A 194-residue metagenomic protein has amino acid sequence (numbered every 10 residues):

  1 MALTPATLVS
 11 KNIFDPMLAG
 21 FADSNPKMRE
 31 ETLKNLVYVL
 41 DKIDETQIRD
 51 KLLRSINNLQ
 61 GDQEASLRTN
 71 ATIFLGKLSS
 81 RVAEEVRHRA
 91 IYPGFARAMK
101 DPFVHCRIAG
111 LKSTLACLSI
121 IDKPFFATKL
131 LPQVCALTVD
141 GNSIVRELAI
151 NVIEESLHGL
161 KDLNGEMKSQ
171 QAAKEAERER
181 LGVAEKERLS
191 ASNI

Functional and structural regions predicted by a protein language model:
M1-T4, M17-F21, T32-I43, L59-Q60 (+5 more regions): Hydrophobic residues within the alpha-helices of tandem HEAT/HEAT-like
T7-F21, T46-Q60, E85-M99, P124-T138 (+1 more regions): HEAT/HEAT-like alpha-solenoid repeats
S24-N25, Q63-E64, P102-F103, G141-N142: Short inter-helical turns and helix N-cap capping residues of alpha-solenoid HEAT/ARM repeat scaffolds
P26, S55, A65, F74 (+1 more regions): Generic alpha-helical hydrophobic packing signal
E31, L53, Q63-E64, N70 (+1 more regions): WD40 beta-propeller repeat blades
E84, F103-G110, K123-A127, N142: Short amphipathic alpha-helix initiation/capping segments at coil-to-helix junctions
A136, S143-I194: Acidic, serine/threonine-rich low-complexity intrinsically disordered linkers/hinges in large eukaryotic
